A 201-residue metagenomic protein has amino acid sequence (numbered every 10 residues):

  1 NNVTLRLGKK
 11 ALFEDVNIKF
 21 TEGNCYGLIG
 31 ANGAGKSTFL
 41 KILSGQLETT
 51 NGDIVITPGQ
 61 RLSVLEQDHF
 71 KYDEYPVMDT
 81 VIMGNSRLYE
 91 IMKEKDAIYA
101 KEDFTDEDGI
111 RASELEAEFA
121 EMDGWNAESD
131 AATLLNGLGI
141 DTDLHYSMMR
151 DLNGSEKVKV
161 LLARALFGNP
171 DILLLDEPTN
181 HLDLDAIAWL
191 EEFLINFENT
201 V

Functional and structural regions predicted by a protein language model:
N1-V201: ABC ATP-binding cassette signature C-motif
